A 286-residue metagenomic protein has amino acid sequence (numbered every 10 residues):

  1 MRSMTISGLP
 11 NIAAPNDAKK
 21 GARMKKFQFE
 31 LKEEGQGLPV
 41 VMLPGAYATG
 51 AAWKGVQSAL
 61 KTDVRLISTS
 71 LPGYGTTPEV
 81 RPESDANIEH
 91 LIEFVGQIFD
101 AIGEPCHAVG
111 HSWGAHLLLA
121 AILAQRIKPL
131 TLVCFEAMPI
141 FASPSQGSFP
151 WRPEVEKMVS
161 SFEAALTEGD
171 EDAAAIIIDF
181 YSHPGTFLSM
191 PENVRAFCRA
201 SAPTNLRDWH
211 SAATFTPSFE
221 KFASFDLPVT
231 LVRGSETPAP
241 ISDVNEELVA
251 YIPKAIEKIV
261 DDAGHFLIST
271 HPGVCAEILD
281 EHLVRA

Functional and structural regions predicted by a protein language model:
F27-V80, E104: Conserved HGGG/HGGXW glycine-rich cap/lid loop of the alpha/beta-hydrolase fold
M42-A46, S112, G234: Glycine-rich His-Gly loop
I67-V109, W113, E277: Active-site loop/oxyanion-hole signature of alpha/beta-hydrolase fold enzymes
L119, L123, P129-A165: Flexible "cap/lid" loop of the alpha/beta hydrolase fold
T167-L206: Conserved alpha/beta-hydrolase catalytic His-Asp/Glu region
V194-E247, I259: Conserved serine/cysteine hydrolase catalytic core
V249-H265: Catalytic histidine neighborhood in serine/cysteine hydrolases with alpha/beta-hydrolase-type architecture
V260-P272, A276: Catalytic histidine-centered segment of alpha/beta-hydrolase-like enzymes
